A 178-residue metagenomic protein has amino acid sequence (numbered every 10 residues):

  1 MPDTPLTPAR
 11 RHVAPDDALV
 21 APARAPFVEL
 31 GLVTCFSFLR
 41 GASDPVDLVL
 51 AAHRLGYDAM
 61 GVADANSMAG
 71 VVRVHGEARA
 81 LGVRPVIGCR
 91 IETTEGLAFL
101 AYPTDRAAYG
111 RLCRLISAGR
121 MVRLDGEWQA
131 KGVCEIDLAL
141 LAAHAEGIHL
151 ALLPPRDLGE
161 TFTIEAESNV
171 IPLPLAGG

Functional and structural regions predicted by a protein language model:
M1-G178: Phosphodiester-processing cores and adjacent nucleic acid-binding clamps
